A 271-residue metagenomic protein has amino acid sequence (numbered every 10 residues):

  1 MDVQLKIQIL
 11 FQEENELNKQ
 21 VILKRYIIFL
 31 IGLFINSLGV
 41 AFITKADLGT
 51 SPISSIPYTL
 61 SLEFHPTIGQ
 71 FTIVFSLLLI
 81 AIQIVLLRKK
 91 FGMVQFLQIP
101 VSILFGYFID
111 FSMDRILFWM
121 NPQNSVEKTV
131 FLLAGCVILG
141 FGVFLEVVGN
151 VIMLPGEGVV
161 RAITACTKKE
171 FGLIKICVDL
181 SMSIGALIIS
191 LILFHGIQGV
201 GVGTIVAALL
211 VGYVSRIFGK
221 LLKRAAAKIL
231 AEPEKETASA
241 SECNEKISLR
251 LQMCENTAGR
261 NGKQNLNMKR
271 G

Functional and structural regions predicted by a protein language model:
D2-K263, N267-R270: Core subunits and conserved enzymes of cellular information-processing and envelope-translocation systems across
